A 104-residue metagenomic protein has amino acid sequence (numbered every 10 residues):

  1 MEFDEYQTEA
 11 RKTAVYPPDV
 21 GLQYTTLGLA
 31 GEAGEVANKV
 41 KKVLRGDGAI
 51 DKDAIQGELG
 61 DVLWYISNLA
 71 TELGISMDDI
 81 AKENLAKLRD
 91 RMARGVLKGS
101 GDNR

Functional and structural regions predicted by a protein language model:
M1-L59, L63-R104: Flexible "arm" and connector segments at domain edges
